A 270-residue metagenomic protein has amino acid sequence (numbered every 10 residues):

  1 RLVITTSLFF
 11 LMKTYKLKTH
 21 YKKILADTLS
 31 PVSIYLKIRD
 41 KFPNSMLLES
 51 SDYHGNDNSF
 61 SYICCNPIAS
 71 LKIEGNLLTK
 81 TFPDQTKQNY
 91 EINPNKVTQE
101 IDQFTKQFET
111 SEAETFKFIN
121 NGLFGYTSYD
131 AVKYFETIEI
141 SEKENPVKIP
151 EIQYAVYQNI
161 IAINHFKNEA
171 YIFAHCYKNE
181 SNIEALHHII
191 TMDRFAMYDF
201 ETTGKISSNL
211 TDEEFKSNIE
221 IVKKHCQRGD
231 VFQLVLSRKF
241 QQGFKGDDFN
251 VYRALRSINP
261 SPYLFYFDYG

Functional and structural regions predicted by a protein language model:
S7, L11-G270: Extended alpha-helical targeting/anchoring segments, especially N-terminal organellar/secretory targeting helices
